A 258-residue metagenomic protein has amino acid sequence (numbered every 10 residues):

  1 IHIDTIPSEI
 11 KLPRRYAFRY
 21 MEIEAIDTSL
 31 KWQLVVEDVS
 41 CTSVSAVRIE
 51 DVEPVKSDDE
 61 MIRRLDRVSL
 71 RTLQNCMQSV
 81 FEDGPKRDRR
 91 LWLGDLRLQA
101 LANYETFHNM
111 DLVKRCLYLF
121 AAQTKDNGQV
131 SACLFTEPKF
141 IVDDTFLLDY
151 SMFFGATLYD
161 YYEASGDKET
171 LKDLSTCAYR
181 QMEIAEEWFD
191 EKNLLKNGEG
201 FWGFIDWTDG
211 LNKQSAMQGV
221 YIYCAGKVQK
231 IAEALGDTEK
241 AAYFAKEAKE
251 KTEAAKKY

Functional and structural regions predicted by a protein language model:
I1-D83, D95, D111-K114, V130-T136 (+3 more regions): Extracellular/oxidizing-compartment recognition motifs
R15, R63, L93, L148 (+3 more regions): Short, amphipathic alpha-helical segments
M21-I26, G94-Q123, L158-S165: Alpha-helical support elements that line or immediately flank enzyme active sites and cofactor-binding pockets
D51-D58, L101-Y104, L211: Second-shell loop/turn segments in exported
R63-D66, L70, M110-A121, M152-G155 (+5 more regions): Hydrophobic core segments within long, regular secondary-structure runs in both alpha- and beta-rich folds
Q78-V80, N127-F154, E163, K168 (+2 more regions): The feature captures the catalytic groove of carbohydrate-active enzymes
R87, L91-W92: Glycine/proline-enriched, intrinsically flexible loops and inter-domain linkers
